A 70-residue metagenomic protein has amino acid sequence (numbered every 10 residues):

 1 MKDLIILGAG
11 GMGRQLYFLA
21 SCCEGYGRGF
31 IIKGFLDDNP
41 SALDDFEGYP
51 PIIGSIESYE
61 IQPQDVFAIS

Functional and structural regions predicted by a protein language model:
K2-S70: A solvent-exposed beta-alpha-beta segment
